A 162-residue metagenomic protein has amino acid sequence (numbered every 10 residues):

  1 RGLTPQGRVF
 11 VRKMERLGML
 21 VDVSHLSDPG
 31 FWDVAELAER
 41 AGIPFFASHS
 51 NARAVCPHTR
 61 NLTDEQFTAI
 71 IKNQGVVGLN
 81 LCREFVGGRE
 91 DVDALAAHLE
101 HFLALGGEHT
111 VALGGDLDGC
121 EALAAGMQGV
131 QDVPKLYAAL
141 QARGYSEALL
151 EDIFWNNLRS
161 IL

Functional and structural regions predicted by a protein language model:
R1-L20, H25-F46, T59-Q74, D93-H109: Histidine/acidic residue-rich metal-binding segments in metalloenzymes
V21, H49, V77, D116 (+1 more regions): Conserved, mostly hydrophobic/aromatic
L26-W32, A52-V55, E84-V86, G119-E121: Active-site environment of divalent metal-dependent phosphoester hydrolases
P57-T59, R89-D91, L123-M127: Short, solvent-exposed loop/turn segments at secondary-structure boundaries
G75-V86, E90: A conserved active-site cap/scaffold subdomain adjacent to cofactor or substrate pockets
L81, G106-V130: Short acidic/histidine-rich active-site segments
E100-G107, A122, Q141, Y145 (+1 more regions): Hydrophobic alpha-helix feature that most strongly marks membrane-spanning transmembrane helices and their immediate
Q128-L162: Mid-to-C-terminal alpha-helical segments outside catalytic/metal-binding sites
